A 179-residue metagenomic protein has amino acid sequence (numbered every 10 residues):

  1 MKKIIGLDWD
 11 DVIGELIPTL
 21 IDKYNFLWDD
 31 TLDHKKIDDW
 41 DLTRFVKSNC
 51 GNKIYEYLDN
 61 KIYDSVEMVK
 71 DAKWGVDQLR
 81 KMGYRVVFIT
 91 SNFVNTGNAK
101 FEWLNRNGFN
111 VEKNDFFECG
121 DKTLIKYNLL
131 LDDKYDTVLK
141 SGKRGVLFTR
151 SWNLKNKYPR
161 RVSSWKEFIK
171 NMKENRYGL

Functional and structural regions predicted by a protein language model:
M1-N52: Active-site neighborhood of HAD-like aspartate-dependent phosphohydrolases
W9, I89, F148-R150: Generic beta-sheet signal
G14-I17, D22, V86, N95-A99 (+3 more regions): Short catalytic/ligand-binding loop motif for oxyanion handling, primarily in non-cytosolic enzymes, centered on
Y63-E67, A72-L104: Substrate-recognition element of Asp-dependent hydrolases with the DxDx(T/V) motif
R85-V87, L129, V146: A structural signal for isolated positions on well-ordered beta-strands in alpha/beta enzyme cores
W103-F117, V162-K173: Structural recognition of alpha->loop->beta junctions
N114-L139: Conserved Lys-Pro-Asp/Glu-containing loop-to-beta segment of HAD-superfamily phosphomonoesterases, centered on
L131-K166: Acidic, Mg2+-coordinating phosphoryl-transfer loop and its flanking beta/alpha structural elements, shared across
